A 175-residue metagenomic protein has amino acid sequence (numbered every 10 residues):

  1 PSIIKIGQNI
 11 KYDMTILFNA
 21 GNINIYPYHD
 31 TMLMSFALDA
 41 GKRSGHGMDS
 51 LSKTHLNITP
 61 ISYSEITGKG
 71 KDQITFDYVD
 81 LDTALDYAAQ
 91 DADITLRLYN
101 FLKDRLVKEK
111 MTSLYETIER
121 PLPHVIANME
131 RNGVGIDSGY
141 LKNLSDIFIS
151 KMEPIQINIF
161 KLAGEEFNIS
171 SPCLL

Functional and structural regions predicted by a protein language model:
P1-I3, N22-I23, L81: Short, well-ordered loop/turn elements at secondary-structure boundaries
S2-I10: Acidic beta-strand-to-loop metal/phosphate-binding motif
I10, L51-H55, Y63, T67-L175: Conserved "right-hand" nucleotidyltransferase catalytic core of DNA-directed polymerases
K11-K71, F101, V125: Metal-dependent phosphoesterase core characteristic of DEDDh/y 3'-5' exonuclease domains
